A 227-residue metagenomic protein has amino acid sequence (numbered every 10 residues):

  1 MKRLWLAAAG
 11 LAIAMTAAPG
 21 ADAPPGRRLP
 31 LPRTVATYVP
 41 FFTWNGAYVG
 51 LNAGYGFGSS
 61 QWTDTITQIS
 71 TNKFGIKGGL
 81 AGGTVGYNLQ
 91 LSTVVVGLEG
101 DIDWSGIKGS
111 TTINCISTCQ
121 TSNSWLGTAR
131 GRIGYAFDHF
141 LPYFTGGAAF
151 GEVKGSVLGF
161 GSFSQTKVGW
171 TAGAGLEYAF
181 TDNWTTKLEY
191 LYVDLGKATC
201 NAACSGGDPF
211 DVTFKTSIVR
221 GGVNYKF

Functional and structural regions predicted by a protein language model:
K2-F227: Gram-negative outer-membrane beta-barrel domains
